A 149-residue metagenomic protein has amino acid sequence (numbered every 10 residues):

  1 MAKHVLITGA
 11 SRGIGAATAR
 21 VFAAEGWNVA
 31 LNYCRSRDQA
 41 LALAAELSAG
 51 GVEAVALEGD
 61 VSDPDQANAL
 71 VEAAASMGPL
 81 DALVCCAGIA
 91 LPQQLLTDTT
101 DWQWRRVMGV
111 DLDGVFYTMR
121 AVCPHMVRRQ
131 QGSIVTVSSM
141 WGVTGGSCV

Functional and structural regions predicted by a protein language model:
S11-R12: Conserved glycine-rich cofactor-binding loop
E25-A42: Conserved glycine-rich Rossmann-like NAD(P)H-binding loop of the short-chain dehydrogenase/reductase
R37, E58-L70, D101: The beta1-alpha1 cofactor-binding region of Rossmann-like NAD(H)/NADP(H)-dependent oxidoreductases
C86-P92: Conserved NAD(P)H cofactor-binding loop of Rossmann-fold oxidoreductase domains
Q94-L96, Q103-R105: Substrate-binding pocket helix/loop in short-chain dehydrogenase/reductase
M119-R120: A short, exposed helix-loop element centered on a Lys and neighboring polar residues
S139: Residue(s) in the substrate-gating loop at a strand-loop-helix junction that position the organic substrate next
